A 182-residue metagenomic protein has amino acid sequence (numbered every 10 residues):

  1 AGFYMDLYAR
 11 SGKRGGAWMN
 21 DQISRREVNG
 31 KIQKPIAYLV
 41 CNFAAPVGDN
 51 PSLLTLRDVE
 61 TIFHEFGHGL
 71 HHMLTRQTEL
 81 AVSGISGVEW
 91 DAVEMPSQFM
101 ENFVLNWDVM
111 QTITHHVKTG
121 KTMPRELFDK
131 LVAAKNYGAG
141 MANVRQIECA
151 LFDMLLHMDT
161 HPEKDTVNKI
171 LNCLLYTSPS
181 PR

Functional and structural regions predicted by a protein language model:
A1-L54: Active-site-adjacent "gating/activation" loops or surface patches in catalytic cores
A9-S11, A45-V47, R76, F103-N106 (+1 more regions): Short loop/turn segments at secondary-structure transitions that flank enzyme active sites
G48-V59, V82-E89: Alpha-helix N-cap/helix-initiation motif
R57-H72: Active-site recognition of the HExxH zinc-binding catalytic motif
H72-A150: Acidic/histidine-rich catalytic neighborhood
A142, Q146-L171: A glycine-rich beta-turn/hairpin centered on an aromatic-Pro dipeptide
Y176-P181: Conserved small/polar residues in nucleotide/adenosyl-binding loops
